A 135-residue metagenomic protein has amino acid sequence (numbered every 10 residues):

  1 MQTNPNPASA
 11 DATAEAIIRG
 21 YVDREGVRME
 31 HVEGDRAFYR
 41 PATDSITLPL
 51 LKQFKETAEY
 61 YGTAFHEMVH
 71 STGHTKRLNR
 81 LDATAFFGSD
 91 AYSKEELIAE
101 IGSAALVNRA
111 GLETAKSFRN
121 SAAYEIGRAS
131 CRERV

Functional and structural regions predicted by a protein language model:
M1-K55: Contiguous, non-catalytic segments that form substrate-binding/exosite surfaces or channel walls
A10, A14, Y61, E95-I98: Hydrophobic (often cysteine-bearing) scaffold residues that line and stabilize catalytic clefts of nucleotide/cofactor
I46-T63, S89, S93: Short pre-active-site segment immediately N-terminal to the catalytic Zn-binding motif
G62-T75, A99: Active-site recognition of the HExxH zinc-binding catalytic motif
V69, G73-R77, V107-L112: Hydrophobic alpha-helix feature that most strongly marks membrane-spanning transmembrane helices and their immediate
S71, T75-K94: Amphipathic, heptad-repeat alpha-helical segments used for oligomerization and assembly
S93-R109: An active-site-proximal "capping" alpha-helix that borders the catalytic cofactor pocket
A104-R134: Long, well-structured alpha-helical subdomains associated with metal-dependent extracellular/ecto-lumenal hydrolases
